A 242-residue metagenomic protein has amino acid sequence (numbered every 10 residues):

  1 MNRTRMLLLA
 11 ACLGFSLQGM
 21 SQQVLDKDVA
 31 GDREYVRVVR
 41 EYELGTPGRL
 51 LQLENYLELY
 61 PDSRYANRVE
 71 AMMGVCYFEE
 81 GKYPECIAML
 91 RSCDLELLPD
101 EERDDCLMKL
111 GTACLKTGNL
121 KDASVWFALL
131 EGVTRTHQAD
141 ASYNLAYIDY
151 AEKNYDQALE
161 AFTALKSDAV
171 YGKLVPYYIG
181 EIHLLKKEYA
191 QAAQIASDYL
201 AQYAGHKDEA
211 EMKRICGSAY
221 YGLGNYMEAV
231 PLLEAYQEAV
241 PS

Functional and structural regions predicted by a protein language model:
M1-L8: Bacterial N-terminal signal peptides that target proteins for export
N2, L13, Q18-S242: Acidic, polar-rich low-complexity tracts and alpha-helical solenoid repeat scaffolds
